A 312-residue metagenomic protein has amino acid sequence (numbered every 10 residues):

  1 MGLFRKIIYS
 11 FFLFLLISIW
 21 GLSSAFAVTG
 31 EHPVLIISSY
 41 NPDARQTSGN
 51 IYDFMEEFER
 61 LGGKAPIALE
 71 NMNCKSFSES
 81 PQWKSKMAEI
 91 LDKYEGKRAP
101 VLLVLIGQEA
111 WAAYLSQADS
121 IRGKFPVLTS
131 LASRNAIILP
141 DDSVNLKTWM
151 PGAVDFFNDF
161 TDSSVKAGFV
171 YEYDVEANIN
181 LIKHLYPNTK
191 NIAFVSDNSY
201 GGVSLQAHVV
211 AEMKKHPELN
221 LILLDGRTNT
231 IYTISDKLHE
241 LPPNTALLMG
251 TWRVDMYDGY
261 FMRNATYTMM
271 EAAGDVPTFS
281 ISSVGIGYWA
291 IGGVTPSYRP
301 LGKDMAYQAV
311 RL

Functional and structural regions predicted by a protein language model:
M1-F12: Bacterial N-terminal signal peptides that target proteins for export
L3-R5, S24-L312: Short hydrophobic alpha-helices and adjacent helix-cap/hinge residues
S10-G21: Bacterial N-terminal signal peptides
